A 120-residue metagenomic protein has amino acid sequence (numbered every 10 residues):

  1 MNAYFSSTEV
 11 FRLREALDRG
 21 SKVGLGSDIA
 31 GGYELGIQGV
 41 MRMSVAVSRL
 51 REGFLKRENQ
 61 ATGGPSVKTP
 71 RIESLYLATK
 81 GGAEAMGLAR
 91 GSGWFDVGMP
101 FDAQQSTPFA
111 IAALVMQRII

Functional and structural regions predicted by a protein language model:
M1-L35, L50-F54, V67-K68, E84: Active-site core of metal-dependent hydrolases
D28, M41, S74, G82 (+1 more regions): Divalent metal-coordination and catalytic microenvironments
L35, G53, M86, G93-F95 (+1 more regions): Extended hydrophobic-aromatic, low-complexity segments
M43-T69: Active-site gating loops and adjacent loop-to-helix segments of metal-dependent hydrolytic enzymes
S44-R51, L77, G81, A85: Change "in soluble alpha/beta enzymes" to "in soluble alpha/beta proteins
K80-G81, L88, V97-A103: Mid-to-C-terminal alpha-helical segments outside catalytic/metal-binding sites
P100-I120: C-terminal cap of metal-dependent C-N hydrolases
